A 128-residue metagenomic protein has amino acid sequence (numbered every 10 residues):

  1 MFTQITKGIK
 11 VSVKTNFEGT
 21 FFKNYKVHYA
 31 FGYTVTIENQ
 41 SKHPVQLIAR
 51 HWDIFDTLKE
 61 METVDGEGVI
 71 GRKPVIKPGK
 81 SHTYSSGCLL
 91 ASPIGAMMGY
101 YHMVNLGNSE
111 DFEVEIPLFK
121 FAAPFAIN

Functional and structural regions predicted by a protein language model:
M1-V27, A123: Low-complexity, acidic Ser/Thr/Pro/Gly-rich terminal tails and inter-domain linkers that flank the onset of structured
I9, V27-Y29, Q46, K80 (+1 more regions): Residue-level preference for beta-strand/loop junctions
G19-A30, K42-H43, V75-K77, L90-S92: Short, solvent-exposed beta-strand/turn "edge" segments of beta-rich domains on protein surfaces
Y29-T34, M98: Short, solvent-exposed loop/turn segments enriched in Ser/Thr/Gly
I37-S41: Asparagine-centered strand-capping/turn motif at beta-strand->loop junctions
H43-E62: Short acidic, flexible loop segments centered on an aromatic residue
E62-I94: Intrinsically disordered, low-complexity Pro/Gly/Ser/Thr-rich segments with frequent PxxP/GP/PP motifs and embedded
L89-N128: Terminal connector regions
